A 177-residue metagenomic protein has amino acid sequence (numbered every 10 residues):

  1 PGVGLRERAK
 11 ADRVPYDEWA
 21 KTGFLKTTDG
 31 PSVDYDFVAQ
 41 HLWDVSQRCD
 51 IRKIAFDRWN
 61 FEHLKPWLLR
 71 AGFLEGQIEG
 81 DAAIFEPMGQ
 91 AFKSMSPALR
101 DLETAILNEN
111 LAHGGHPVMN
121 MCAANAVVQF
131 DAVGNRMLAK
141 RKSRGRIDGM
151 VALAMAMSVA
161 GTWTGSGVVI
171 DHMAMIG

Functional and structural regions predicted by a protein language model:
P1-Q90, S96, R100, N110-G177: RNase H-like, metal-dependent nuclease domains and their acidic two-metal-ion catalytic environment used
E103: Acidic/polar active-site rim loop that often engages polyanionic ligands
